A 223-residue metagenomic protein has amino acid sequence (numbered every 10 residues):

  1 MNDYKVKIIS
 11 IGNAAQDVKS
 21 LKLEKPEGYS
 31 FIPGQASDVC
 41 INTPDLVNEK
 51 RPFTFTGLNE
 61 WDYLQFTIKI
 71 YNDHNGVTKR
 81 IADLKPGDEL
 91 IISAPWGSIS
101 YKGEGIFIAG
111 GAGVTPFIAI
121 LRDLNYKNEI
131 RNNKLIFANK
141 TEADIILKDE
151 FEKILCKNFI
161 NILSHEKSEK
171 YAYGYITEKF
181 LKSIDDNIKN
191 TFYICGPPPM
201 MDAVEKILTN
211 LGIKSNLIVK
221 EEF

Functional and structural regions predicted by a protein language model:
M1-N2, I92: N-terminal helix initiation/capping motif
N2-P86, K140-T141, S164-E166: Ferredoxin-reductase
D73-F223: FNR/FR-type flavoprotein reductase catalytic core
